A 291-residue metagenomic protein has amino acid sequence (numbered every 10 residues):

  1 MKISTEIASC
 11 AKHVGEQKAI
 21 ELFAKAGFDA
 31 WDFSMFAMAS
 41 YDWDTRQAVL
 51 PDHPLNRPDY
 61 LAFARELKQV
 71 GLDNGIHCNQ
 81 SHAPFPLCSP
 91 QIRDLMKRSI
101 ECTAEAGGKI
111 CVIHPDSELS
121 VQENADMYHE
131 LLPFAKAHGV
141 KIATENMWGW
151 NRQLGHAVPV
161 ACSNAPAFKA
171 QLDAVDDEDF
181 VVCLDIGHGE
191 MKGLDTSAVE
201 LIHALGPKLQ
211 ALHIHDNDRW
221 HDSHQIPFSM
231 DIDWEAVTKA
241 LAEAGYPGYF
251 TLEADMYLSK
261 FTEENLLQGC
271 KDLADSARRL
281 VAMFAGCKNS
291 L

Functional and structural regions predicted by a protein language model:
M1-A30, F36-S40, R65, L72 (+4 more regions): Histidine-acidic metal/acid-base catalytic patches
A8, A83, D116, M147 (+1 more regions): Histidine-centered beta-alpha loop that forms part of the nucleotide-sugar donor binding/catalytic region in diverse
D29, F33-H129, K136-K141, P247 (+1 more regions): Structural motif corresponding to the early beta-alpha repeats
R46-D52, W150-R152, W220: Short glycine/proline- and charge-enriched loop/turn segments that cap or connect secondary-structure elements
A48-R57, A157-V158, H224-F228: Short glycine-enriched, charge-decorated loop/helix-capping segments at active-site entrances that position
L119, P159, Q268: Short, surface-exposed alpha-helical recognition segments that flank or form part of ligand/macromolecule-binding
Q122-Y128, L154-A161: Active-site cleft segment of glycoside hydrolase catalytic domains centered on the general acid/base Glu
A143-R152, L184: Aromatic-lined carbohydrate-recognition surfaces of secreted/lumenal glycan-active proteins
